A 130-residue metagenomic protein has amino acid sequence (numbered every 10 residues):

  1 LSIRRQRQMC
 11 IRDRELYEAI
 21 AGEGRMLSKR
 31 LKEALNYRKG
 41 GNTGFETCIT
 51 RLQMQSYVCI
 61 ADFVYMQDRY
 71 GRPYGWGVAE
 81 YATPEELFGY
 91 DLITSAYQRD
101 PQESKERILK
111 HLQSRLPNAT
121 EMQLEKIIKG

Functional and structural regions predicted by a protein language model:
L1-I11: Single conserved hydrophobic/aromatic residue that forms the stacking wall/gate of nucleotide- or nucleobase-binding
R12-R38, D91-T94: Short acidic, glycine/Ser/Thr-rich loop/turn "cap" segments at secondary-structure junctions
R12-Y17, S28, F45, P101-L109 (+1 more regions): Short, leucine-enriched amphipathic alpha-helices that occur as contiguous helical runs
L16, I60-F63, W76: Surface-exposed cap/loop segments at beta↔alpha junctions
Y17, A21, K32, E46-I49 (+2 more regions): Short, well-ordered alpha-helical packing segments
G22-N36, I108-K110, S114-G130: Short acidic, hydrophobic short linear motifs in intrinsically disordered regions
R38-M54, I60: Short amphipathic alpha-helical interaction segments
Q67-S114: Short, amphipathic alpha-helical interaction segments positioned at domain boundaries
